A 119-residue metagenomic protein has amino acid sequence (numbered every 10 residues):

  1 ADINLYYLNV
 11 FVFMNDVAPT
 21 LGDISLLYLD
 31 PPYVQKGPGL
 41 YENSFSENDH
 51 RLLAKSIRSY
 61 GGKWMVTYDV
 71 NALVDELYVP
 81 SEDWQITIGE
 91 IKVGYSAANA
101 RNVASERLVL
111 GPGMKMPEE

Functional and structural regions predicted by a protein language model:
A1-E119: Class I S-adenosyl-L-methionine-dependent methyltransferase catalytic core
